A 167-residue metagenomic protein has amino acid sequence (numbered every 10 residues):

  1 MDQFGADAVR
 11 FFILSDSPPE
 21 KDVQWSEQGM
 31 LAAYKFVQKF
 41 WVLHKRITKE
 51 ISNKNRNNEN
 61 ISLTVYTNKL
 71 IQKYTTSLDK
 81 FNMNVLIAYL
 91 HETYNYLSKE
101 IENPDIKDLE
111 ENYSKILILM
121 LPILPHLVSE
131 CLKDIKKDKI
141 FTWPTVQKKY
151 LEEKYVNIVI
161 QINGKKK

Functional and structural regions predicted by a protein language model:
M1-K167: Helix-rich, typically C-terminal accessory recognition domains appended to large enzymatic cores
